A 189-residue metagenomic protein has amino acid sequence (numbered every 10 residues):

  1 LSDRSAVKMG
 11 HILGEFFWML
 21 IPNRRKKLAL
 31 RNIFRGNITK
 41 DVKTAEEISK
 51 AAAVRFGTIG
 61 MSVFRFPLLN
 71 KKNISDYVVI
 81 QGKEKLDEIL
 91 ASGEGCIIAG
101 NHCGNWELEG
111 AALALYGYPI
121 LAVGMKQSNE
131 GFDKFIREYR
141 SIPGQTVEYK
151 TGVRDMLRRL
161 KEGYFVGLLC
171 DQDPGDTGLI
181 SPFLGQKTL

Functional and structural regions predicted by a protein language model:
L1-G100, K134-Y139, G144: Membrane-anchoring hydrophobic helices of lipid-metabolizing enzymes
F64-L189: Soluble catalytic domains of membrane acyltransferases
